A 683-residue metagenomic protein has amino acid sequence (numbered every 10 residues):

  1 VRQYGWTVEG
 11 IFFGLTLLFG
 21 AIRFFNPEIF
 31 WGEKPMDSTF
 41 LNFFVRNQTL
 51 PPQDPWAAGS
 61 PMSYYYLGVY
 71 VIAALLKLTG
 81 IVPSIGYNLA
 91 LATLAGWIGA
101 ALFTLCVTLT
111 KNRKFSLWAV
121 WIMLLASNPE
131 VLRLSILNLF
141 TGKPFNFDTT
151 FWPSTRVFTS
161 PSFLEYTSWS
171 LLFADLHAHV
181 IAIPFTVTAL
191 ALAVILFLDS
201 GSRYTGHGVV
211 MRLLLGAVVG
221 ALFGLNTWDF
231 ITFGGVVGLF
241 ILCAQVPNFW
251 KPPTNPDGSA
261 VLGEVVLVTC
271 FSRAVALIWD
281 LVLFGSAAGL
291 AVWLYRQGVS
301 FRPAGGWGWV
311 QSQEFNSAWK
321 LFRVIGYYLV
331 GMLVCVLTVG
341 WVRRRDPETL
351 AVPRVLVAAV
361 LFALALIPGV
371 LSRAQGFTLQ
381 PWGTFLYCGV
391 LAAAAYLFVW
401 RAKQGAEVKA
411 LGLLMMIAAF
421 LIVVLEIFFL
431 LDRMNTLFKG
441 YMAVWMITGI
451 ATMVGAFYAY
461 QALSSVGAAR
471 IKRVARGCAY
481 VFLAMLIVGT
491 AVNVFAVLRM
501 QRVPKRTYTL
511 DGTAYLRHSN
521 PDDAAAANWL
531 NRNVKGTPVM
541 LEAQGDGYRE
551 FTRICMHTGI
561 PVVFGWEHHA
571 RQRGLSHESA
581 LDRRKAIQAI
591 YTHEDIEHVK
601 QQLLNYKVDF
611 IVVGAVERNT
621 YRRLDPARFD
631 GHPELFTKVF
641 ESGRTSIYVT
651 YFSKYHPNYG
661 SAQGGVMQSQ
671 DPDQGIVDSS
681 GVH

Functional and structural regions predicted by a protein language model:
V1-A21, T110-V120, V209-V210, V399-M415 (+2 more regions): Start-transfer (signal-anchor) and selected internal transmembrane alpha helices of multi-pass inner/ER membrane
Y4-T7, G14-T188, R517, M540 (+1 more regions): Active-site lumenal/periplasmic loops and adjacent helix-entry segments of GT-C-fold, multi-pass membrane
F25-N26, M36, L134-L137, P144-S162 (+5 more regions): Transmembrane helical bundles and short interhelical boundary loops of multi-pass, membrane-embedded
L102-K111, A193, F197, A456 (+1 more regions): Transmembrane-helix signature of membrane-embedded glycosylation machinery that interfaces with polyprenol carriers
S170-F173, R212-N226: Membrane-interface alpha helices of multi-pass inner-membrane proteins
F185, D229-C243: Transmembrane-embedded, aromatic-rich helix segments that form part of the hydrophobic channel/pocket engaging
A189-V210, L239-D257: Membrane-interface transmembrane helices that cradle and orient dolichyl/undecaprenyl
V488, V492-H683: Extracytoplasmic
